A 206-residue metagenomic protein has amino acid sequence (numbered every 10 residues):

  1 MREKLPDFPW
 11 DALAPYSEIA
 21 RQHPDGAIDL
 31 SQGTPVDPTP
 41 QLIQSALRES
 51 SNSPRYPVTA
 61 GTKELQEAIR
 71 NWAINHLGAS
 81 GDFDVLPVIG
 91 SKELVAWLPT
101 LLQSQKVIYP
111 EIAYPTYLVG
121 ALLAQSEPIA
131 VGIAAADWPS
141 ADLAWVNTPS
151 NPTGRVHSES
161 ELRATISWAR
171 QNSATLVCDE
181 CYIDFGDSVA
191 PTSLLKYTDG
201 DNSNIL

Functional and structural regions predicted by a protein language model:
R2-G90, W97: N-terminal small-domain helix-loop-helix segment of the aminotransferase-like
S53-W168, I183-L206: Conserved core of the PLP fold type I
L176-V177: Residue-level marker for buried hydrophobic side chains located in beta-strands that build the well-ordered beta-sheet
E180: Walker B catalytic acidic pair
